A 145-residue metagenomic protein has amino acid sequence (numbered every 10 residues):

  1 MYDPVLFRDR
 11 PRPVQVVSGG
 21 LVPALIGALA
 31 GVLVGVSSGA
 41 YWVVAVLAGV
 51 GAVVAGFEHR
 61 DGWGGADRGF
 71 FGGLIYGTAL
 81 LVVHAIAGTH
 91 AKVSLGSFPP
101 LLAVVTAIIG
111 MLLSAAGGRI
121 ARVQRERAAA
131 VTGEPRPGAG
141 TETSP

Functional and structural regions predicted by a protein language model:
M1-V43: N-terminal signal-anchor transmembrane alpha-helix
Q15, G19-L21, I108-A130: Membrane-water interface at the C-terminal end of transmembrane alpha helices
V16-L21, V46, A66-F70, A103-I108: Hydrophobic alpha-helical transmembrane segments
I26-G31, I75-L80, I109-G118: Alpha-helical transmembrane segments of multipass membrane proteins
A28-V46, L80-V105: Membrane interfacial helix motifs at helix-loop boundaries and amphipathic/re-entrant anchors
L47-D61: Generic transmembrane alpha-helix motif of multi-pass integral membrane proteins
F57-F71: Membrane-helix interface "capping/anchor" motifs
R125-P145: Short, highly charged, low-complexity non-transmembrane loops/tails of multi-pass membrane proteins
